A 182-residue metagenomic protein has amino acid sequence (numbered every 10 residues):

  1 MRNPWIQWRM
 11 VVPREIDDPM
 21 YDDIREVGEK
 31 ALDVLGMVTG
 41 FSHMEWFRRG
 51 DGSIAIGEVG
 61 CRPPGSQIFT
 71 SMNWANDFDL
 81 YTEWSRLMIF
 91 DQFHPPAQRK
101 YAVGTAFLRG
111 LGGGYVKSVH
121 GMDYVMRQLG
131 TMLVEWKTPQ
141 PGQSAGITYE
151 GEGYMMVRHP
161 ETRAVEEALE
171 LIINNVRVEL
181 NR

Functional and structural regions predicted by a protein language model:
M1-M37, F41, R48, G60-M88 (+2 more regions): ATP-dependent carboxylate/phosphate-activation module, predominantly the ATP-grasp catalytic core and closely related
R48-G52, L111: Short acidic-glycine loop/turn motifs at beta-strand connectors
A55-E58: Protein kinase-like catalytic core scaffold
S85-R182: Peripheral (often C-terminal) accessory segments that flank ATP-dependent C-N-forming ligase machineries
